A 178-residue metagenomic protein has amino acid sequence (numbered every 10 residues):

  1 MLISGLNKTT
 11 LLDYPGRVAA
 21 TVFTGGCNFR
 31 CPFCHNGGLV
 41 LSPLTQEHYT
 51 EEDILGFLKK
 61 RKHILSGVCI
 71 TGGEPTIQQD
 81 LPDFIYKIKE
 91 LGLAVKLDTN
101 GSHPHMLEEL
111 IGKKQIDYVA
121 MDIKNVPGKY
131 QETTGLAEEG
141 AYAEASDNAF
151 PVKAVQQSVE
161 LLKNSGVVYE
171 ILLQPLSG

Functional and structural regions predicted by a protein language model:
M1-R17: Short, charged low-complexity linear segments at domain edges
L2-N7, G26, L39-V40, D53: SEC14/CRAL-TRIO lipid-binding/transfer domains and related phosphoinositide-recognition modules that form deep
G16-Y49: Canonical Radical SAM [4Fe-4S] cluster-binding loop centered on the CxxxCxxC motif and its immediate flanking residues
F23, T71-G72, L172: A secondary-structure boundary/capping signal
C31, G72-G73: Conserved phosphate-binding and hydrolysis motifs of nucleotide-dependent enzymes
G37-V68: Conserved alpha-helical substructure of the radical SAM core
L39, G73, K124: Flexible loop residues that form catalytic and substrate-binding hotspots at small-molecule/glycan-binding clefts
L55-K60, I64-G67, T76-G178: Conserved AdoMet/S-adenosylmethionine-binding subsite of the radical SAM
